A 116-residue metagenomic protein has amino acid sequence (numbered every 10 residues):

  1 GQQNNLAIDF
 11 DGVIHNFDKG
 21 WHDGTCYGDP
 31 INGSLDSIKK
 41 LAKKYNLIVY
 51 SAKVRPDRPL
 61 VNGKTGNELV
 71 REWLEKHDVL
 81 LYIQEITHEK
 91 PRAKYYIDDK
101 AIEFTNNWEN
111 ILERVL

Functional and structural regions predicted by a protein language model:
G1-L116: Catalytic phosphate/metal-binding cores of nucleic-acid and nucleotide-processing enzymes, i.e., regions that mediate
